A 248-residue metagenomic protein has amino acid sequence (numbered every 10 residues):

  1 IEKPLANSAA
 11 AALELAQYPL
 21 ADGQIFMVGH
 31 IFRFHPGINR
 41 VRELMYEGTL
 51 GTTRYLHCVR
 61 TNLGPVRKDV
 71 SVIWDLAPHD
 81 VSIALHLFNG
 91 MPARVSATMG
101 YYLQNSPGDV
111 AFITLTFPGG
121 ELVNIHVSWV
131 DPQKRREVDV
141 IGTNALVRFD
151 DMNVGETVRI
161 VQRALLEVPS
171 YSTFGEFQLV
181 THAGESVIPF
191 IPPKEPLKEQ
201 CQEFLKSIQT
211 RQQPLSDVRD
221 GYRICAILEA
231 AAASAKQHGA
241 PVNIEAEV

Functional and structural regions predicted by a protein language model:
I1-R33: Beta-strand-loop-alpha-helix segment that lines the small-molecule cofactor/substrate pocket of alpha/beta enzymes
A12, H35-I38, D80-A84, L197-Q202 (+1 more regions): A general structural signal for well-ordered alpha-helical segments in protein cores
Q17-I25, N39-T53, P118, G142-L146: Basic phosphate/pyrophosphate-binding loop/patch that engages nucleotide-derived ligands
M27-H30, L56-V59, A97, I125 (+1 more regions): Short glycine/serine/threonine-enriched helix-capping/active-site loop that flanks the nucleotide-sugar donor pocket
I31, N144-R219, A240-I244, V248: C-terminal glycine/acidic-rich active-site capping loop/insertion
R54-H57, S96, D139, R159: Residues embedded in well-ordered beta-strands within globular domains across many folds
L63-Q133, E137-I141, M152-N153, R219: Rossmann-like dinucleotide-binding domain that binds NAD(P)(H)
I227-Q237: Short arginine-rich
